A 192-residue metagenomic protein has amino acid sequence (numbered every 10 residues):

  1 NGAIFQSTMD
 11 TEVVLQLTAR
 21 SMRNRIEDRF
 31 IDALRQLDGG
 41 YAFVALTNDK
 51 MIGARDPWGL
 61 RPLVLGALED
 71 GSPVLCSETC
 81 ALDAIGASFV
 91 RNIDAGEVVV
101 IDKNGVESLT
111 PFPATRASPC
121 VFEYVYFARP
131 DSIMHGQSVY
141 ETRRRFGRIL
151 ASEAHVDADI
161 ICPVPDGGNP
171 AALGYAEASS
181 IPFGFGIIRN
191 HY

Functional and structural regions predicted by a protein language model:
N1-A95, V100-D159, V164: Conserved short alpha-helical segments that host acidic/polar catalytic motifs at enzyme active sites
R148, P170, H191-Y192: ATP/NTP-dependent adenylation/nucleotidyl-transfer catalytic domains that generate, transfer, or process NMP-activated
P165-A171: Gly/Ser/Thr-rich loops at beta-strand to alpha-helix junctions that form or flank small-molecule/cofactor-binding
G174: Active-site diphosphate/adenylate-binding microenvironment
E177-A178: Alpha-helix C-terminal capping segments
I181-Y192: Short, glycine/charge-rich flexible loops or terminal/linker lids adjacent to PRPP-binding catalytic cores
